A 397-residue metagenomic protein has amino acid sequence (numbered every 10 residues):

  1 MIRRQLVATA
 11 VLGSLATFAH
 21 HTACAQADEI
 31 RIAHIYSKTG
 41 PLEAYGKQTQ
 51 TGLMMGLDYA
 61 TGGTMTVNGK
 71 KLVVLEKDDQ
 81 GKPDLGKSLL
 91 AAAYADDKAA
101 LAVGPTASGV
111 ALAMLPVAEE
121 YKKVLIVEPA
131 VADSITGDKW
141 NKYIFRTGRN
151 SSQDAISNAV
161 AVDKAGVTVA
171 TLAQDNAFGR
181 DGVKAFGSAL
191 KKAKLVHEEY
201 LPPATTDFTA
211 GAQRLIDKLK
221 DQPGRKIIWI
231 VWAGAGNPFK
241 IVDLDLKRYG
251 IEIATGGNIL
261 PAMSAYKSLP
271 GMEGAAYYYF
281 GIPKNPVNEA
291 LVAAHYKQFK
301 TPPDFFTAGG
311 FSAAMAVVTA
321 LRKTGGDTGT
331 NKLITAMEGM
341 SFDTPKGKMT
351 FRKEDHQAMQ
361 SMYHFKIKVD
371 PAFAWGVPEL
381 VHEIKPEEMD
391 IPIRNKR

Functional and structural regions predicted by a protein language model:
I2-V7: N-terminal export leaders
L15-C24: C-terminal segment of classical bacterial N-terminal signal peptides
A33-G56, K77-P83, T106-A107, D175-R180 (+2 more regions): Extracytoplasmic "Venus flytrap"
A44-T51, Y59, G63-G137, T147 (+2 more regions): Beta-alpha junction/loop-to-helix N-cap segments that form part of ligand/metal-binding clefts
L85-S88, D133-S134, N141-L244, G281-A290: Extracellular/periplasmic Venus flytrap/periplasmic-binding protein
A93, D97-T106, I126-E128, V169-A173 (+3 more regions): Periplasmic-binding protein-like
F239-F311, R322-T324, T328, P371 (+1 more regions): Extracellular/periplasmic periplasmic-binding protein-like sensory domains
K297-T307, V318-V377: Segments of small-molecule ligand-sensing domains
